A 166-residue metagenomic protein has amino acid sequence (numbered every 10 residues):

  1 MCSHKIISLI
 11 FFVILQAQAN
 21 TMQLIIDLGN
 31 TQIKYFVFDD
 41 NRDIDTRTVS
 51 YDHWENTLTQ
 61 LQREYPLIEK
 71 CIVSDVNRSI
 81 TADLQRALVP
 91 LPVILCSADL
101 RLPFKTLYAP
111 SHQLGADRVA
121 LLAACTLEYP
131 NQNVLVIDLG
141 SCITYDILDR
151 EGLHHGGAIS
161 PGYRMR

Functional and structural regions predicted by a protein language model:
I10-L15, A19-L102: N-terminal glycine/serine-rich phosphate-binding loop of ATP-dependent small-molecule kinases, especially carbohydrate
M22-N41, C125, Q132-E151: Gly/Thr-rich phosphate-binding beta-strand-loop-beta motif of the actin/hexokinase/Hsp70
L84-R86, D146-G156: Short Gly/Thr/Asp-enriched flexible loops that form oxyanion-binding sites at enzyme active sites
I94-S97, L114-A116, L135-D138: General beta-strand structural signal in soluble alpha/beta enzymes
P103-V134: Conserved phosphate-binding catalytic cores of ATP/NTP-utilizing and phosphoryl-transfer enzymes
L121-N131, H155-R166: Glycine-rich phosphate-binding loop plus the immediately following alpha-helix
